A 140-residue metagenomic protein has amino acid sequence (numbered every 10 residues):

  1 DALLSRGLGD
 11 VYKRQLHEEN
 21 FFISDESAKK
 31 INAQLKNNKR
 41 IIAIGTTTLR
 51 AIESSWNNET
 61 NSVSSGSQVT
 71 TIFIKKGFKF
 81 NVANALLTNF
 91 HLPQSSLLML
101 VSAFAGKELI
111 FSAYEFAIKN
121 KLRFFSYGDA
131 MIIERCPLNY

Functional and structural regions predicted by a protein language model:
D1-Y12: Single conserved hydrophobic/aromatic residue that forms the stacking wall/gate of nucleotide- or nucleobase-binding
R6, E59-N61: Short, surface-exposed acidic-centric catalytic microdomains
K13-F21: Glycine-rich phosphate-binding "P-loop"
N20-I52, N61-F125, D129-I132, Y140: Extended C-terminal subregions enriched in glycine
